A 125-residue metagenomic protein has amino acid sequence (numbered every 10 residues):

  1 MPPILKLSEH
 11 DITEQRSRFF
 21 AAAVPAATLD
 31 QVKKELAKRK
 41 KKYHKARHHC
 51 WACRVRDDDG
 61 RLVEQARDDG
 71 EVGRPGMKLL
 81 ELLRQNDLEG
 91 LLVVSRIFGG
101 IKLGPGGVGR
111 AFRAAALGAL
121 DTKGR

Functional and structural regions predicted by a protein language model:
M1-R74: C-terminal regulatory domains involved in ligand/effector binding and gene-expression control
D30-A37, E81, R110, A114: Solvent-exposed alpha-helical segments within well-ordered globular domains of core cellular machineries
K42, L82, N86, G118-K123: Conserved, well-folded catalytic cores of nucleic-acid-processing and energy-transducing macromolecular machines
K45, V55-D57, R74, E81 (+3 more regions): Generic structural "secondary-structure junction" signal
A46-C50, P75-L79, A116-L120: Glycine-rich loops and low-complexity Gly/Arg-rich segments that provide flexible linkers or classic glycine-based
E64-I101: Conserved interaction-surface patches within small, structured recognition/assembly domains
V94, I101-R125: Glycine- and Gly-Pro-enriched alpha-helical subdomains that act as flexible, kink-prone "lid/hinge" or packing modules
